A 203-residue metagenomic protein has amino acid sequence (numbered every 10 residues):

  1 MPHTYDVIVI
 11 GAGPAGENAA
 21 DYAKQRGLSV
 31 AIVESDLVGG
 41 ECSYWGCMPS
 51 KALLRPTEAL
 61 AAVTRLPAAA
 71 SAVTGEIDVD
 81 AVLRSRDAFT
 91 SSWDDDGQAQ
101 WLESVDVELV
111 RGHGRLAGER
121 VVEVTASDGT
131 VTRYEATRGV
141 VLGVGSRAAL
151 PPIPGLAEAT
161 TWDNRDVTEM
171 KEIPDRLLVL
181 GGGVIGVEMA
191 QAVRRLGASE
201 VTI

Functional and structural regions predicted by a protein language model:
M1-G13, I173-G183: Beta1/beta-strand and adjacent pyrophosphate-binding region of the FAD-binding site in flavoprotein oxidoreductases
P2-Y5, Y22-L28, V33-D175: Glycine-rich flavin
Y5-I32, G186-L196: N-terminal Rossmann-like FAD-binding beta1-loop-alpha1 element of flavoenzymes
G13-N18, E41-C42, M48, R147 (+1 more regions): Gly/Ser/Thr-rich beta-alpha loop segments that engage phosphate groups in nucleotides
K171-I203: Rossmann-like NAD(P)H-binding beta-loop-alpha module
